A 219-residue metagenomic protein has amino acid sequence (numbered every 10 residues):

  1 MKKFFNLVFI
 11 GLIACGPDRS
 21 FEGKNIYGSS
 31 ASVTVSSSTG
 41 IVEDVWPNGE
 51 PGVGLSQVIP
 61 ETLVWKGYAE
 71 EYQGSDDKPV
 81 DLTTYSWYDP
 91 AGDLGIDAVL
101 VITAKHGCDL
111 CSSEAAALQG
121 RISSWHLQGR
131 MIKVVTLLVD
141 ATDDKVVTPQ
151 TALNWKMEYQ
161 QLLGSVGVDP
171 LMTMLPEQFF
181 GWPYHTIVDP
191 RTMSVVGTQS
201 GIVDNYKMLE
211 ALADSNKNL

Functional and structural regions predicted by a protein language model:
K2-I10: Sec-dependent signal peptide recognition, specifically the positively charged N-region followed immediately by
L12-A14: C-terminal motif of bacterial Sec signal peptides marking the signal peptidase cleavage site
G28-A91: N-terminal "domain-start" segment that seeds a small globular fold
T62, V99-T103, K133-L138, G164-G167 (+2 more regions): Structural recognition of the beta-strand scaffold that forms the well-ordered cores of secreted hydrolase catalytic
D81-L118, K133-L137: Short active-site neighborhood of thiol/selenol oxidoreductases, capturing the structured segment around
L110-H126, V146-T151: Typically the conserved alpha-helix immediately C-terminal to a functionally engaged Cys/Sec in thioredoxin-like
V135, P149-T186, P190: Short, internal strand/loop/helix patches that form the active-site neighborhood or redox-interaction surface
W182-L219: Thiol-/selenol-based redox modules, centered on thioredoxin-like and closely related oxidoreductase domains
